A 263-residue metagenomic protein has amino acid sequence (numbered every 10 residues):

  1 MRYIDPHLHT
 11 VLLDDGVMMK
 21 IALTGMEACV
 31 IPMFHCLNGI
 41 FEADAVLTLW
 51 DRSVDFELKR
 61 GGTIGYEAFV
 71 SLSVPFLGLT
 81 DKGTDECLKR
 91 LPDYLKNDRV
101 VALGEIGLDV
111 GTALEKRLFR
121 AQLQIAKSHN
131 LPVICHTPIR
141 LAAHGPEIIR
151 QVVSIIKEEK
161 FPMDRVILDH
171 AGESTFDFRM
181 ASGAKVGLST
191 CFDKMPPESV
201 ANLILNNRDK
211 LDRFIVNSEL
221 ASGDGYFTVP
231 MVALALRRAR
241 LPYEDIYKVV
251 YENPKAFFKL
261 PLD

Functional and structural regions predicted by a protein language model:
M1-H129, T137, R150-Q151, R165-V166 (+2 more regions): Mid-domain alpha/beta scaffold segments of enzyme catalytic cores
M33-C36, T190-M195, L220: Short, acidic/turn-prone active-site loops that include or flank metal/cofactor- and phosphate-binding residues
G61-G65, K157-P162, R208-K210, R238-E244: Short helix-capping segments at alpha-helix termini
L88, Y94-L95, R208-D209, V229-L241: Active-site/ligand-binding-proximal alpha/beta "capping" segment
L123-N206, I215: Catalytic pocket-lining loop regions of alpha/beta-barrel enzymes, especially the amidohydrolase/enolase/GH5 lineages
M195-P196, G223-F227, F258-K259: Short active-site-adjacent structural elements
K210-F227: Short acidic/histidine-rich active-site segments
P230-D263: Mid-to-C-terminal alpha-helical segments outside catalytic/metal-binding sites
